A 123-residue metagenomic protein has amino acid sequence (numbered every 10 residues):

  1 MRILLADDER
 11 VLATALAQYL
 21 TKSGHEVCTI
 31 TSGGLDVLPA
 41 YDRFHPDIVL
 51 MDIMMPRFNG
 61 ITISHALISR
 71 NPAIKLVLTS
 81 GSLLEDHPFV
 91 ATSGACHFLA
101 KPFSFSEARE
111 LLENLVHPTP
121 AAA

Functional and structural regions predicted by a protein language model:
D7: Conserved acidic carboxylate
R10-T29: Two-component/phosphorelay signaling modules centered on CheY-like receiver
I30-I48: Acidic, metal-coordinating helix/loop segments flanking the phosphotransfer/catalytic sites of two-component signaling
S32-G33, F58-I63: Acidic catalytic/metal-coordinating carboxylates
P39, I61-A73: Short amphipathic alpha-helix used as the core "switch/output" element in two-component signaling
D52, S80: Active-site residues of response regulator receiver
M55: Receiver (REC) domain active-site loop signature in two-component systems and cognate sites in sensor histidine kinases
T62, S82-A100, S106, E110: Alpha4 helix (beta4-alpha4-beta5 surface) of REC/receiver domains from two-component response regulators
